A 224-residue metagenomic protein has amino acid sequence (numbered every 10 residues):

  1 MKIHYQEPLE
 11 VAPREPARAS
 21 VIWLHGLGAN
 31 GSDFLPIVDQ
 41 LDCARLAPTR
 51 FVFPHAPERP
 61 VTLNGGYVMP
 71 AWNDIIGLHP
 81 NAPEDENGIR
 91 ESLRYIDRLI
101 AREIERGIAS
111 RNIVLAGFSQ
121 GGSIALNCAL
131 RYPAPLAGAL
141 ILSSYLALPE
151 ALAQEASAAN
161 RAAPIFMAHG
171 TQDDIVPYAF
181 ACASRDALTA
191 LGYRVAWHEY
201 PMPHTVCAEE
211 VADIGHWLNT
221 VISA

Functional and structural regions predicted by a protein language model:
K2-V114: Serine-hydrolase catalytic machinery in alpha/beta-hydrolase-like enzymes
F34-D39, A153, P177-A187: Short alpha-helix in the alpha/beta-hydrolase fold that links the catalytic acid
C43-L46, A156-A162: Short, conserved loop/helix-junction motifs that constitute active-site signature segments in enzyme catalytic cores
P54-H55, A116, L140-S143, A168 (+1 more regions): Alpha/beta-hydrolase-fold catalytic nucleophile elbow
I104, A109-N160: Primarily recognizes the serine-hydrolase "nucleophile elbow" in alpha/beta-hydrolase and SGNH/GDSL folds
N160-I165, L191-Y193: Short, proline-enriched alpha-helix->beta-strand connector loops that line the catalytic pocket of alpha/beta-hydrolase
F166-H169, D173: Short beta-strand/loop motif that positions the catalytic acidic residue of the alpha/beta-hydrolase fold
A179-A224: C-terminal catalytic histidine-bearing segment of alpha/beta-hydrolase fold enzymes
